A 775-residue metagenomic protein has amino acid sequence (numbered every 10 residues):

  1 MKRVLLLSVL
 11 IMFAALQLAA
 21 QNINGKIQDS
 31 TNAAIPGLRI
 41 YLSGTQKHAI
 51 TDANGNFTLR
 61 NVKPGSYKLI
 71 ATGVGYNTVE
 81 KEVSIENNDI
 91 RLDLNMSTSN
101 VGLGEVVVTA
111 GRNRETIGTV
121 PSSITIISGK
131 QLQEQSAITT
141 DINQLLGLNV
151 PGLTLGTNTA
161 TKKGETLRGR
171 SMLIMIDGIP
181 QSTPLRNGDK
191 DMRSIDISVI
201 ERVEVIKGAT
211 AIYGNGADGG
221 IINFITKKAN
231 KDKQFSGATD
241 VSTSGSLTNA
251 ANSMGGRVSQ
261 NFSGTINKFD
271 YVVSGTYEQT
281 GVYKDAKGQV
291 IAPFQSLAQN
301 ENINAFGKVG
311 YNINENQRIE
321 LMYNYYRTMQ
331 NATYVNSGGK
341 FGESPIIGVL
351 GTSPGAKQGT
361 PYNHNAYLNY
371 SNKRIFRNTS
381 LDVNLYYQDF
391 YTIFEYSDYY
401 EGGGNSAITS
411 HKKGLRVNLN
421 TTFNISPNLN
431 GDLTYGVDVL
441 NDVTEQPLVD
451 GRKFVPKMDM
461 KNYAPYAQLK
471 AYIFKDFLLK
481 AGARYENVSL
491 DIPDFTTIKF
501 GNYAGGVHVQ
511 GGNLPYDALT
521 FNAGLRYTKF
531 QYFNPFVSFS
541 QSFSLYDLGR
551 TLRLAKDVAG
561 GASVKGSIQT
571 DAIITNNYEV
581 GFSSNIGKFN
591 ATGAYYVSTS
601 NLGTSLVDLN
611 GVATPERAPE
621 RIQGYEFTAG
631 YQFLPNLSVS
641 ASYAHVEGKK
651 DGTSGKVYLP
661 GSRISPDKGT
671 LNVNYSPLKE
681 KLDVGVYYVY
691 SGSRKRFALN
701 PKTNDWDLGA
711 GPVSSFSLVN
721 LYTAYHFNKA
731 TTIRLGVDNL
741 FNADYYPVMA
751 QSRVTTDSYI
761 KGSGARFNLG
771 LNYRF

Functional and structural regions predicted by a protein language model:
R3, N312-R327, G359-Y503, Q510-G511 (+4 more regions): Face-selective signature of the C-terminal outer-membrane beta-barrel domain
Q28, A33, R39-S43, T72-Y76 (+2 more regions): Short, acidic, small-residue-rich periplasmic hinge/interaction motif at the N-terminus of Gram-negative outer-membrane
R60, Q144, I179-K207, Q260: Short acidic/polar hinge/loop motifs at secondary-structure boundaries that mediate gating or recognition
N143-T183, E201: Extracytoplasmic beta-strand/coil segments of soluble accessory domains associated with Gram-negative outer-membrane
I197-A238, R774: A beta-strand signature from Gram-negative outer-membrane beta-barrel systems, especially the internal plug domain
D240, L440, K475, Y595-S600 (+2 more regions): Gram-negative outer-membrane beta-barrel transporters
A251-T280, Q289-T333, Y362, I425 (+2 more regions): Transmembrane beta-barrel wall of Gram-negative outer-membrane proteins
N378-D398, R526-T528, N534-S544, R550-R553 (+3 more regions): Membrane-embedded beta-barrel scaffold of Gram-negative outer-membrane proteins
